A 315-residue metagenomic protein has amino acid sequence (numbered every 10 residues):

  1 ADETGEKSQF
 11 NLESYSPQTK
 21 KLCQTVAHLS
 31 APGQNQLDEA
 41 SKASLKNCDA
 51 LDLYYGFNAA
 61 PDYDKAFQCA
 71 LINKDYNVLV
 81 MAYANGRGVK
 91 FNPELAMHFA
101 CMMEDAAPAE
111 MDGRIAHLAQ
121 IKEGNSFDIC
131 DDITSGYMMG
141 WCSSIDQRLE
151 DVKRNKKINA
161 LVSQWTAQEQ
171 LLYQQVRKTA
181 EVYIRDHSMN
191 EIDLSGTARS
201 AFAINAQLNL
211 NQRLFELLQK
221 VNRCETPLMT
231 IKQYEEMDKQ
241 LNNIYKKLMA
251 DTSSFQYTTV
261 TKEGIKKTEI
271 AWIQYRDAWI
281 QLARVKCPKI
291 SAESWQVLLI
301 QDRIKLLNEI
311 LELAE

Functional and structural regions predicted by a protein language model:
A1-E315: N-terminal alpha-helical modules
